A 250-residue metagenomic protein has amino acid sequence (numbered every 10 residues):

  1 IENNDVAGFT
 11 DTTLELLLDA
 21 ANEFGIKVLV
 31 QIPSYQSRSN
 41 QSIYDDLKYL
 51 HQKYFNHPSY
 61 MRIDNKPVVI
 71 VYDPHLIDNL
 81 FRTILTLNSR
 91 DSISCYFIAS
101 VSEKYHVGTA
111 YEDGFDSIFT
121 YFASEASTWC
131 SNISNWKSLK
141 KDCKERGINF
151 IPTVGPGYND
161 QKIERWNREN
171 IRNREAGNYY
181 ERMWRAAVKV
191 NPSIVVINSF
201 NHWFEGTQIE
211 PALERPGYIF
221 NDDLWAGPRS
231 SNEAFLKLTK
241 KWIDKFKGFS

Functional and structural regions predicted by a protein language model:
I1-S250: Glycan-processing catalytic domains of CAZymes
